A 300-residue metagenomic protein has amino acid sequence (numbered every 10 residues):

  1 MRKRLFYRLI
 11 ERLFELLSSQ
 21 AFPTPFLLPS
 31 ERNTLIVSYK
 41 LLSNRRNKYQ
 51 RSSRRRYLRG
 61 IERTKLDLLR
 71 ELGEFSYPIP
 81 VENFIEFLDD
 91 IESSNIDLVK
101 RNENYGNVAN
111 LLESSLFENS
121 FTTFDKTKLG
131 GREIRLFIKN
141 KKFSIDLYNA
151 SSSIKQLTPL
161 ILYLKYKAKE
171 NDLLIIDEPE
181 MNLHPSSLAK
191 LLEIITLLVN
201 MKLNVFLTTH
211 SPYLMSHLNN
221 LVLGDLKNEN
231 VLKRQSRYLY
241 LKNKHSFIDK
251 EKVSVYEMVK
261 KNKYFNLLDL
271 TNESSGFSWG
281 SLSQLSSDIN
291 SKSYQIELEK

Functional and structural regions predicted by a protein language model:
M1-N171, K244-K250, S254-K300: Phosphate-coordinating catalytic segments in nucleotide- and nucleic-acid-processing enzymes
L160, K190-L191: Conserved hydrophobic alpha-helix in the ABC-type ATPase nucleotide-binding domain
E170-L173, K202-F206: Loop/turn-to-beta-strand initiation segments
D177-P179: Walker B catalytic acidic pair
I194-L203: Substrate-engagement module of ASCE P-loop NTPases
T208-H210: H-loop/switch region of ABC-family ATPase nucleotide-binding domains
G224-Y256: Short mixed-charge
